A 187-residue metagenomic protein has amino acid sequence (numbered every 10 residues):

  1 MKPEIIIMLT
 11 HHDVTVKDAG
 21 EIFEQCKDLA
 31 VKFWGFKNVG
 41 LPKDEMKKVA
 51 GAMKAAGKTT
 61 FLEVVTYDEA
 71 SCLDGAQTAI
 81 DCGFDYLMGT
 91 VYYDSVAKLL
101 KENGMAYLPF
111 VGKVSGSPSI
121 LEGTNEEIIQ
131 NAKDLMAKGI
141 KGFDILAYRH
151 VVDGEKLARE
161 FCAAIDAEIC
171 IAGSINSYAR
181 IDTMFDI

Functional and structural regions predicted by a protein language model:
M1-E4, A56, E102-M105, I165-A167 (+1 more regions): Short coil/turn connectors at secondary-structure junctions
M1-F61, T66-A70, A76-C82, M136-A137: Conserved N-terminal beta1-alpha1 strand-loop-helix module at the mouth
P3-T10, K32-F36, T60-V64, L87-G89 (+3 more regions): Hydrophobic faces of well-ordered beta-strands that scaffold small-molecule active sites in alpha/beta enzyme cores
A19, M46, C72, I128 (+3 more regions): Aromatic/hydrophobic pocket-lining residues that form the small-molecule binding cavity in soluble enzyme cores
F23, A50, A76, A97 (+3 more regions): Generic hydrophobic/aromatic pocket-lining and core-packing "Φ" positions
G57, V65, E69-H150, A164: Conserved anion-binding
A147-R159, A163, D182-D186: Contiguous, function-dense segments enriched for cysteine-driven chemistry and partner/ligand-binding capacity
D166-I187: C-terminal alpha-helical cap/extension of soluble enzyme domains
